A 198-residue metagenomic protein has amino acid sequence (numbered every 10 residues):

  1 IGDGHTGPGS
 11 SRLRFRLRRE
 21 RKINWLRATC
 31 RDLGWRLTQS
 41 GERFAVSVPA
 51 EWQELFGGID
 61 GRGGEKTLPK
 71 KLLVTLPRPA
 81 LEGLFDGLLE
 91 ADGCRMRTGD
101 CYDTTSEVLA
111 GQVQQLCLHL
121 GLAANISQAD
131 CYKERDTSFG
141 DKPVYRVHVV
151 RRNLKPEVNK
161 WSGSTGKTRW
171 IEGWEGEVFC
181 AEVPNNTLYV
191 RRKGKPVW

Functional and structural regions predicted by a protein language model:
I1-K133, T165-W198: Intein-associated homing endonuclease modules of the LAGLIDADG/DOD-type, together with closely related HINT-family
F139: Predominantly extracellular beta-rich ligand-binding scaffolds that present long acidic/polar faces for carbohydrate
Y145-R151: C-terminal edge-of-domain segments
R152-T165: Long beta-strand-rich cores associated with HINT superfamily self-processing modules
